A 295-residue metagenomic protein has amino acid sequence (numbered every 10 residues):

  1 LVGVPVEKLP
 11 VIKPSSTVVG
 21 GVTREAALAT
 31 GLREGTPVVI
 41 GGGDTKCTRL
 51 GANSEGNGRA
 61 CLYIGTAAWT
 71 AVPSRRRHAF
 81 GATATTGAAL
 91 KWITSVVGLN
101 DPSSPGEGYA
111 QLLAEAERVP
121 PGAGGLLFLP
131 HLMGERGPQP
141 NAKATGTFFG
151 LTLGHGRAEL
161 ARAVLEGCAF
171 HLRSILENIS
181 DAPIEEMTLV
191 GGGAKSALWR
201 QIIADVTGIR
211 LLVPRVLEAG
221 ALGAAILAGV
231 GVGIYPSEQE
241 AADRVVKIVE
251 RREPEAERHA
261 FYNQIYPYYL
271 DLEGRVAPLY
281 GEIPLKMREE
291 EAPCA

Functional and structural regions predicted by a protein language model:
L1-G3, K13, T17-V190, A194-A295: Active-site core segments that coordinate phosphate-bearing ligands/cofactors across diverse enzyme families
V6-L9: Conserved acidic, metal-coordinating active-site core of Asp-based, Mg2+-dependent phosphoryl-transfer enzymes
